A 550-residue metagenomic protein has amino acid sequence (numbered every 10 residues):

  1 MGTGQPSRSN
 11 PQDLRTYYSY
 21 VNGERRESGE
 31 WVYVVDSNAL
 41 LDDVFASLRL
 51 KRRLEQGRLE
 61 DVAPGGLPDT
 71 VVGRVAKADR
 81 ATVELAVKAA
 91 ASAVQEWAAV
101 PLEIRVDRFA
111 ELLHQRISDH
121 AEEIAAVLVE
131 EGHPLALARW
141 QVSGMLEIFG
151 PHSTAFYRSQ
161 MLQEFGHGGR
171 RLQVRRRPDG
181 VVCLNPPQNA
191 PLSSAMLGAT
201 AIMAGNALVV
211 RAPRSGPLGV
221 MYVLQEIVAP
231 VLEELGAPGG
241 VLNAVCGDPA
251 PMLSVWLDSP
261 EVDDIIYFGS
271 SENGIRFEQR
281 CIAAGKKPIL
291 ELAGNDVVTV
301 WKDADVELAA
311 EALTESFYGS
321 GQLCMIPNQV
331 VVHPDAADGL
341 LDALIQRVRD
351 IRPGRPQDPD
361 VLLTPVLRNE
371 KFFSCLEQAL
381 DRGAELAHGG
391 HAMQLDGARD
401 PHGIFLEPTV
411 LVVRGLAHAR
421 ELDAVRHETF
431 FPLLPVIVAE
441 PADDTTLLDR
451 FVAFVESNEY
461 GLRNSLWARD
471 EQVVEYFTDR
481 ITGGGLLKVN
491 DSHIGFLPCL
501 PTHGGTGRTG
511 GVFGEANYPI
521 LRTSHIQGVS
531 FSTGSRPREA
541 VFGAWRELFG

Functional and structural regions predicted by a protein language model:
M1, L67-V75, A99-E103, D107-A110 (+4 more regions): Conserved C-terminal structural/oligomerization subdomain of aldehyde/semialdehyde dehydrogenase
M1-R171, T200, D350: N-terminal Rossmann-like NAD(P)+-binding subdomain of aldehyde/semialdehyde dehydrogenases
A63-L67, I289-L292, G319-C324, R355-P356 (+2 more regions): Short, flexible turn/loop "capping" segments at secondary-structure junctions
D69, R105, G205, L242 (+5 more regions): Residue-level signal for inorganic ion chemistry
V94-A98, L113-L128, G132, L146-R158 (+12 more regions): Structural signal for hydrophobic packing residues in well-ordered secondary-structure cores of soluble enzyme domains
L128, M221, W256, F277 (+3 more regions): Hydrophobic packing residues within well-ordered alpha-helices of enzyme cores
R158-L308: Rossmann-like NAD(P) dinucleotide-binding subdomain of oxidoreductase/dehydrogenase enzymes
I227-G236, E272-A419, T445-T446, R538-G550: ALDH superfamily catalytic-core signature
